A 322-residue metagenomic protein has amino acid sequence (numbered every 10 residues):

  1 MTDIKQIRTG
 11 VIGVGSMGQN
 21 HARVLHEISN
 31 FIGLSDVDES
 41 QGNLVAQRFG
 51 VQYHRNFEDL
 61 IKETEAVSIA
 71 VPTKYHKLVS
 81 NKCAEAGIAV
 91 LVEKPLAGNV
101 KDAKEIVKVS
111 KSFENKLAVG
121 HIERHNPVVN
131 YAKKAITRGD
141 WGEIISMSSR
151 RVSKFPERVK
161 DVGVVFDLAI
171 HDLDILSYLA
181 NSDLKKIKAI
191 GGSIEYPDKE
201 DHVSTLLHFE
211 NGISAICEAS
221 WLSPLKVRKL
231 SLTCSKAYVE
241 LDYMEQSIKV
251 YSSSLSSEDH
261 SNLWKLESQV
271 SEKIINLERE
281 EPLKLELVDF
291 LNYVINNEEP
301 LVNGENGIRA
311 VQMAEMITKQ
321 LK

Functional and structural regions predicted by a protein language model:
M1-D3, A66-I69, E210, D289-K322: C-terminal helix-rich "cap/oligomerization" subdomain common to oxidoreductases
M1-F49: N-terminal Rossmann-like dinucleotide-binding module
H21, F49-K108: Beta-loop-alpha module in the N-terminal Rossmann-like domain of NAD(P)-dependent dehydrogenases, especially those
I32, E65, I145: Conserved acidic residues
R55, V92, L117-V119, L241: Hydrophobic residues in well-ordered beta-strands that form the structural core
A97-V159: A contiguous active-site-proximal alpha/beta segment in oxidoreductase catalytic domains
H125-S146, F166-G192, L206-I213, Q320: Oxidoreductase and adenylate-handling cofactor-binding alpha/beta cores
L173-K249, L277-E280, K284-N297: Contiguous beta-strand/loop segments that form the cofactor/metal-binding neighborhood of enzyme cores
